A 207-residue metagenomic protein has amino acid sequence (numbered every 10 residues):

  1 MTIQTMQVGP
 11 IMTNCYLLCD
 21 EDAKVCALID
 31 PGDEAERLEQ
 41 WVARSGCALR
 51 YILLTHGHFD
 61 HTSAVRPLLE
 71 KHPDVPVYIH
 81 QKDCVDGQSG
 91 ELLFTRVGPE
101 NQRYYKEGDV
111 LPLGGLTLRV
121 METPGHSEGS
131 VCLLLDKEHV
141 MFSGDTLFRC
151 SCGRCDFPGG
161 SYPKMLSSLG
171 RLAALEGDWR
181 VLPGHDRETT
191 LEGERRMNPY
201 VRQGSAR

Functional and structural regions predicted by a protein language model:
M1-S45, C132-G144: Conserved beta-strand hairpin/beta-sheet module of binuclear metal-dependent hydrolase folds, prominently
M6-V8, Q102-R103, E122-P124: Short Gly/Pro-enriched turn/cap motifs at secondary-structure boundaries
L18, T55, T123: Conserved S/T- and glycine-rich ATP-binding loop of Class I adenylate-forming
K24, D86-L93, T117-R207: Metallo-beta-lactamase
C26-I29, Y51-L53, V120-E122: Short catalytic-loop micro-motif centered on adjacent basic/acidic residues
I29, V77-Q81, F142-S143, P183: Hydrophobic residues in well-ordered beta-strands that form the structural core
D33-L116, R196-Q203: Active-site HxH/HxHxD metal-binding segment of metal-dependent hydrolases
